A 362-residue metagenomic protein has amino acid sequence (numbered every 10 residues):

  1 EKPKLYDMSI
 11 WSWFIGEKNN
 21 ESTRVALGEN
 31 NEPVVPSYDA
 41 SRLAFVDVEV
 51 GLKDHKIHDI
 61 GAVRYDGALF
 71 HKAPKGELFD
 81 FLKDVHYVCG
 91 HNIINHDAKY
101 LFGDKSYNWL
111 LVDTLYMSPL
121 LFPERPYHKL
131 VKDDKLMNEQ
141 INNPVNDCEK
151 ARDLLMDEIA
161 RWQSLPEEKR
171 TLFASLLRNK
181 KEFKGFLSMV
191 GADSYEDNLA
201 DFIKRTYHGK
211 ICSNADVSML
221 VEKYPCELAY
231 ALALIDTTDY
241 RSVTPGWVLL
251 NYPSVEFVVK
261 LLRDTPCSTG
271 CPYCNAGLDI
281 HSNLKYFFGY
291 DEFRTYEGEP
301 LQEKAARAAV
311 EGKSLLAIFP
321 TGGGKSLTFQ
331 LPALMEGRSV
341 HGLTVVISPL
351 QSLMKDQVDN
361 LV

Functional and structural regions predicted by a protein language model:
W13-K99, G103, N108: Conserved RNase H-like, two-metal-ion catalytic cores of nucleic-acid enzymes
D47, L155, V346-S348: Short beta-strand/turn micro-motifs composed of small residues that flank or help shape donor/cofactor-binding pockets
D47-L52, A151, P320-T321, S326: Ser/Thr-glycine-rich phosphate-binding loops at phosphate-binding pockets of nucleotides, nucleotide cofactors
R64-V131, K135-M137, P144-R161: Conserved DEDDh/DEDDy metal-dependent 3′-5′ exonuclease domain
L130-K210, N214: Acidic, Mg2+-coordinating catalytic module of metal-dependent nucleases/exonucleases that use a two-metal-ion mechanism
Y224-L278: Interdomain "pre-motor" coupling segment immediately N-terminal to P-loop NTPase/helicase cores
G270-I318: Conserved pre-motif I regulatory segment
P300-V362: Conserved P-loop/Walker A NTP-binding site and adjacent catalytic elements of P-loop NTPases
